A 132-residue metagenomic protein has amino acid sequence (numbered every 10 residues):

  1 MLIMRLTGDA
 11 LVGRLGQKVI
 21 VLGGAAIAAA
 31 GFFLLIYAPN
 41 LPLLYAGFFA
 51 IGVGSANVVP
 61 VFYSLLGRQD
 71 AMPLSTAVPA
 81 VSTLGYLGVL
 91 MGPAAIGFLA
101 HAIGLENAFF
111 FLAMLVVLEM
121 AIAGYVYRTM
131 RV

Functional and structural regions predicted by a protein language model:
M1-L6, V89-L90: Residue-level signature of mid-helix packing/kink "hotspots" within the transmembrane helices of 12-pass Major
M4-Q17, A100-H101: Helix-to-loop junctions at the C-terminal end of transmembrane segments in multipass secondary transporters
G16, A38-P39: Helix-breaking motifs and short loop linkers at transmembrane-helix boundaries and internal kinks in secondary membrane
V19-L34: Structural signature of the two symmetry-related core transmembrane helices
G31, P42-A50: Paired small-residue
N57-D70: Intracellular juxtamembrane helix-capping segments at the cytosolic ends of symmetry-related transmembrane helices
A71-L105: A late C-terminal transmembrane helix in Major Facilitator Superfamily
A113-V132: Multi-pass alpha-helical transporter architecture, strongest for 12-TM Major Facilitator/SLC carriers used
